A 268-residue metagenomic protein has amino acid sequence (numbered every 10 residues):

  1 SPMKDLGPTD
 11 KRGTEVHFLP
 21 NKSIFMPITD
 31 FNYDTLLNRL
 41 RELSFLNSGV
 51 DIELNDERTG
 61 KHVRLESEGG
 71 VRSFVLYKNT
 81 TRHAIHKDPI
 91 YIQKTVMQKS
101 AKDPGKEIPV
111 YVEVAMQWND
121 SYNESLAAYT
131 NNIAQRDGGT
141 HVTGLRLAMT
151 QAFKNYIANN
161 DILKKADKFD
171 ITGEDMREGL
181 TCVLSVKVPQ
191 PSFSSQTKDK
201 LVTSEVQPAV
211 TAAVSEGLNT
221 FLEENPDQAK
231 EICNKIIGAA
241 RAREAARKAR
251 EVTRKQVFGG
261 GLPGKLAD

Functional and structural regions predicted by a protein language model:
S1-D268: GHKL-family ATPase ATP-binding module
